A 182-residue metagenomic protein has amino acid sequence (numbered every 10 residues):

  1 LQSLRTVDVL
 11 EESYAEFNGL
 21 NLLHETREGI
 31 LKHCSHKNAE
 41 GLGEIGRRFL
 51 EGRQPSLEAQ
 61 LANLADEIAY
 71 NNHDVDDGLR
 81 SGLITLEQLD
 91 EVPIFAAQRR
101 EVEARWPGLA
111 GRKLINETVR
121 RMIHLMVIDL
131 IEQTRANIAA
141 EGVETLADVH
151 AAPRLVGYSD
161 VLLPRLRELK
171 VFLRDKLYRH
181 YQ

Functional and structural regions predicted by a protein language model:
L1: Aspartate-rich (DDxxD/NDxxD/DxxxD) Mg2+/diphosphate-binding motifs and their adjoining helix-loop segments
T6-Q182: Histidine-centered, transition-metal-coordinating active-site segments
